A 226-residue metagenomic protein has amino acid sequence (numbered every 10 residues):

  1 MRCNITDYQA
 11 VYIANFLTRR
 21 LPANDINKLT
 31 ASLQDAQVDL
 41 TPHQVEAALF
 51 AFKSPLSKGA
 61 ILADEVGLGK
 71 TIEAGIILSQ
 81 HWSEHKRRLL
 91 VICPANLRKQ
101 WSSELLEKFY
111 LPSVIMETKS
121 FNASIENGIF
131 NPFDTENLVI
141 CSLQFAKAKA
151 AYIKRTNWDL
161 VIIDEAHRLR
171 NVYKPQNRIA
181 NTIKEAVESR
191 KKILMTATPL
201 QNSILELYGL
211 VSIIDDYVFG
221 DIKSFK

Functional and structural regions predicted by a protein language model:
R2-L49, T71-I72, W82-I179, I222 (+1 more regions): SF2 helicase/translocase NTPase motor core, specifically the RecA-like lobe 1 inter-motif segment between Walker
F52, S102, Y208-S212: Short, amphipathic alpha-helical segments that act as regulatory/interfacial helices in nucleotide-processing proteins
K53-S54, Q80-E84, I213, Y217: Active-site catalytic microenvironments for nucleophilic, acid-base chemistry
P55-A60, R87, N137, R190-K191: Pre-Walker A (Motif I) flank of P-loop NTPase domains
S57-I77, A166: Walker A/P-loop
E65, I77-H81, W101, L210: Hydrophobic residues on the short alpha-helix immediately C-terminal to a glycine-rich phosphate/catalytic loop
E65, P94, T198: P-loop (Walker A) phosphate-binding loop of NTP-binding proteins
Y110, T135, L160, R178-K226: Conserved P-loop NTPase motor "coupling/switch" region that bridges the ATPase
